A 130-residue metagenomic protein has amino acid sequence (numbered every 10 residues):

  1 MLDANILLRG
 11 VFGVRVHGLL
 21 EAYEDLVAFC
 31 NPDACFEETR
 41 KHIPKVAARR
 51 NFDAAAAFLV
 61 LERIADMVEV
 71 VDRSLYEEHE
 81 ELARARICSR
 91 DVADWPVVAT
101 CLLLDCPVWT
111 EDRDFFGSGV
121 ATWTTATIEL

Functional and structural regions predicted by a protein language model:
M1-D33: Short, well-structured N-terminal submotif of metal-dependent ribonuclease cores
D3, D94, D112: Acidic active-site catalytic centers that drive phospho-/nucleotidyl reactions and related ester hydrolyses
I6-L7, C35, L75, V97 (+1 more regions): Alpha-helix capping/helix-boundary segments
V14-H17, I43-K45, T122-T124: Short, glycine/charged-enriched secondary-structure capping and boundary segments
V16-E21, F58-L61, V97-V98: Short amphipathic alpha-helical segments and helix-helix/interface helices
Y23-L26, C30-R84: PIN-domain endoribonuclease scaffold, especially VapC-family toxins
C30-P32, L102-L130: Acidic, PIN/NYN-like endoribonuclease modules and their adjacent C-terminal/linker elements
E69-P107: Active-site neighborhoods of divalent-metal-dependent phosphate/nucleic-acid chemistry enzymes
